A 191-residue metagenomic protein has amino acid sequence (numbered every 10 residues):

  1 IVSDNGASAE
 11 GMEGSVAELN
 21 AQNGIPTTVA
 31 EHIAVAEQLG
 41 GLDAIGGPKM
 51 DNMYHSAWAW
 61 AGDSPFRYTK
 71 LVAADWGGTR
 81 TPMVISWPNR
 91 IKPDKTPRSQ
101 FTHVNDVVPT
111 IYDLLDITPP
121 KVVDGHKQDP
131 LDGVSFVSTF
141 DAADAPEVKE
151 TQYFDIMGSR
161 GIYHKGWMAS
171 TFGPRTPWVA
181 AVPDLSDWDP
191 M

Functional and structural regions predicted by a protein language model:
I1-E13, G40-A44, W60, G77 (+1 more regions): Metal-dependent active-site segment of extracytoplasmic phospho-/sulfohydrolases and closely related
M12-T27, H126: Short secondary-structure boundary/capping segments
V16-E18, P82, P177-W178: Generic secondary-structure boundary signal with a strong preference for alpha-helix termini
G24-P65: Surface-exposed acidic, glycine/proline-enriched linker/cap segments that occur as 15-30-residue helix-coil
V35-A36, T79-T81: Short hydrophobic/aromatic-rich motifs at helix boundaries and adjacent loops
K49-W76, I91-Q100, V104-M191: C-terminal cap/loop subdomain of S1 sulfatases and analogous C-terminal strand-loop tails that border
M83-I85, I162: Short beta-strand motif preference
S86-R90: Short connector loops/turns at beta-strand edges and beta->alpha or beta->beta junctions
